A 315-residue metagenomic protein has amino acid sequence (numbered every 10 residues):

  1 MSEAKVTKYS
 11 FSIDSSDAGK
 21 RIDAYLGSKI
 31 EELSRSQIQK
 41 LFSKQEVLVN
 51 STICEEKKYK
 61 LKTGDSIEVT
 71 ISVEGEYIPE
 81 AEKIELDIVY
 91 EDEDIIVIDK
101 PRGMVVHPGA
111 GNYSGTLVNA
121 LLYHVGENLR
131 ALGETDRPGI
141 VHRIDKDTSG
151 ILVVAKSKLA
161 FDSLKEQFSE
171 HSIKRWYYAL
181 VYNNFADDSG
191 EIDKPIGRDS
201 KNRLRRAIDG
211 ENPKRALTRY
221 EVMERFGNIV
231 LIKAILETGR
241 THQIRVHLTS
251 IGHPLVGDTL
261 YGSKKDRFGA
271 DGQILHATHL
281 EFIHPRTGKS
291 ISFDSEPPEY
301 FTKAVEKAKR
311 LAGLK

Functional and structural regions predicted by a protein language model:
M1-E191, D294, E299-K307: RNA pseudouridine synthases
E56-K60, K233, G272: Short, surface-exposed secondary-structure edge patches
I88, V181, Y220-V222, L255: Conserved hydrophobic positions within beta-strands
V89-Y90, E224, I274: Short, flexible hinge/linker loops that cap or flank conserved catalytic cores
I98, V246, G257: Active-site flanking residues adjacent to catalytic metal/cofactor-binding acidic residues
E134-E166, I173-K174, Y178, D193-I251 (+1 more regions): The conserved catalytic core of RNA pseudouridine synthases
V256-G269: Short, surface-exposed loop/helix-turn segments at secondary-structure junctions that function as lids/hinges flanking
G269-A277: Active-site-adjacent capping/gating segments
